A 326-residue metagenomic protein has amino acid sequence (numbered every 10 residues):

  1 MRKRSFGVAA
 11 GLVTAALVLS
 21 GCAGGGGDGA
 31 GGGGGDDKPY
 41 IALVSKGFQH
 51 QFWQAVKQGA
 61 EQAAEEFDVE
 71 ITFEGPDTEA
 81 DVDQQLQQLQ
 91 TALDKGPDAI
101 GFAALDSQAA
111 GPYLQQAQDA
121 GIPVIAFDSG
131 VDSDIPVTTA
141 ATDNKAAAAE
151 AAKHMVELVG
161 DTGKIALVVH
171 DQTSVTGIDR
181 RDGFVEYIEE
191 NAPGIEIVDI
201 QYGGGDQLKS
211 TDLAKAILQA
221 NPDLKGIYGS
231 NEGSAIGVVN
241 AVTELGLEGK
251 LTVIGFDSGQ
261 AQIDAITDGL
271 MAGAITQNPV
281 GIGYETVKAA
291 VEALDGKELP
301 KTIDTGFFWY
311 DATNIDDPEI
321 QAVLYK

Functional and structural regions predicted by a protein language model:
R2-V8, L17, C22-K326: A residue-level marker of the well-folded mature domains of exported/periplasmic proteins
